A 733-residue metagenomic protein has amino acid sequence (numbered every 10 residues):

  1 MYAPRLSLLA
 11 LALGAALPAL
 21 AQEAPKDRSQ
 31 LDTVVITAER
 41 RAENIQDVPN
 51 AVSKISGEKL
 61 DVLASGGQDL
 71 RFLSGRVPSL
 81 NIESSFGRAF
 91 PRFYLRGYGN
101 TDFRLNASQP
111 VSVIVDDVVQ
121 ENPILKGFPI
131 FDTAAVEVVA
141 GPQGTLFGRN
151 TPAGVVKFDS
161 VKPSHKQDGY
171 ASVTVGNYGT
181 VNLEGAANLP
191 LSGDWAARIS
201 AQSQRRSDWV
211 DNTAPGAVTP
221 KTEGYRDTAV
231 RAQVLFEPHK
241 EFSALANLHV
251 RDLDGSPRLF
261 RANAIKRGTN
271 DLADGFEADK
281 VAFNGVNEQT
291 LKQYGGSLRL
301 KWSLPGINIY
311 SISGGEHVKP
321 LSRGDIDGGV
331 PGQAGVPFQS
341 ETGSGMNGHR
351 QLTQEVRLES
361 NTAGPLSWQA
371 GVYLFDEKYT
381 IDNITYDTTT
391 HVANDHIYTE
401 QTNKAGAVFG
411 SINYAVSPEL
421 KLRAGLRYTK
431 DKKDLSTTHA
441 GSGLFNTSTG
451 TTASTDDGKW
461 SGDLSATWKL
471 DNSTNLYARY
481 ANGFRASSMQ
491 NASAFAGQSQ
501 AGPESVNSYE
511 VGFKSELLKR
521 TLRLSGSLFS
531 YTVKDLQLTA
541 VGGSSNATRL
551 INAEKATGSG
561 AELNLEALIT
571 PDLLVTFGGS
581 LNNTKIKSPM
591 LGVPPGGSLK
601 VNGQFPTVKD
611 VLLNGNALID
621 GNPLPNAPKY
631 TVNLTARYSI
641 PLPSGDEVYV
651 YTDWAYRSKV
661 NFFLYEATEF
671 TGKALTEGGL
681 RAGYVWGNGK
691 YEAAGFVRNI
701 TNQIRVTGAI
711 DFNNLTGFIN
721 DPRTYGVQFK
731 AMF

Functional and structural regions predicted by a protein language model:
M1-G66, R71-R76, N188, K240-A244 (+5 more regions): N-terminal Sec signal peptide and the immediately downstream disordered periplasmic leader that contains the TonB box
L70-R71, F93-Y94, I114, A135-V138 (+3 more regions): N-terminal periplasmic accessory domains that precede and gate Gram-negative outer-membrane beta-barrel machines
F103-R104, P110-V111, D116-P142: Short acidic/polar hinge/loop motifs at secondary-structure boundaries that mediate gating or recognition
D168, V175-R206, V210-R258, Y294 (+6 more regions): Transmembrane beta-barrel wall of Gram-negative outer-membrane proteins
T219, Y225-W368, F375-E377, R523-L524: Outer-membrane beta-barrel domain signature, strongest for Gram-negative TonB-dependent receptors and also present
S297-I326, K469, N475-R485, P503-L568 (+2 more regions): Membrane-embedded beta-barrel scaffold of Gram-negative outer-membrane proteins
S367-Q369, S530-T532, N552-L664, K730: Gram-negative outer-membrane beta-barrel transporters
D572, D653-L664, Y684-F733: C-terminal beta-signal and adjacent terminal beta-strands/loops of Gram-negative outer-membrane beta-barrel proteins
